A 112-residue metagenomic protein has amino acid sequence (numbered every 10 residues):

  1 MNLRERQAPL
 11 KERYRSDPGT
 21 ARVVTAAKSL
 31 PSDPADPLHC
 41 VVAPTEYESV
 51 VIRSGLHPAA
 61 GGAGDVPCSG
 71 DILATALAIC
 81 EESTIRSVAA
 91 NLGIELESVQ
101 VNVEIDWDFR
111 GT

Functional and structural regions predicted by a protein language model:
M1-T75, I85-T112: Extended beta-strand/beta-hairpin segments
